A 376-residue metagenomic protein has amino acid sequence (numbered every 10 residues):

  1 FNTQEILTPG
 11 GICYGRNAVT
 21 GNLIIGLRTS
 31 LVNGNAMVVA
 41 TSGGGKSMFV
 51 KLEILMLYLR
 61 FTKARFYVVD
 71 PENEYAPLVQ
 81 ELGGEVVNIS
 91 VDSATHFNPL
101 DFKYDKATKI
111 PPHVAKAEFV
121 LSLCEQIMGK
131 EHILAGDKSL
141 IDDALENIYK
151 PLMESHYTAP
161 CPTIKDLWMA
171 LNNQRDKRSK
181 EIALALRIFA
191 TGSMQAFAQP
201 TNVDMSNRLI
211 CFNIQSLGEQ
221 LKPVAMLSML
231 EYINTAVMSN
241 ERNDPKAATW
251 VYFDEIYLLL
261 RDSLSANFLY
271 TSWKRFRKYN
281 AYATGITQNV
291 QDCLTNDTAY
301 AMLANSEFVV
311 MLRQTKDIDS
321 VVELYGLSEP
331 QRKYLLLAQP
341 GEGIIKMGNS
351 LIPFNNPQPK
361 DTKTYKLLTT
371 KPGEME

Functional and structural regions predicted by a protein language model:
F1-I24, T29, N73-E85, I89-A281 (+4 more regions): P-loop NTPase motor domains
N33: Short coil/loop residues immediately preceding or within conserved phosphate-binding loops of NTP-utilizing enzyme
V38: Hydrophobic anchor at the beta1->P-loop junction of P-loop NTPases
T41-S42, C293-E376: C-terminal regions of RecA-like/P-loop NTPase motor modules
K46: Conserved lysine of the Walker
F49: Hydrophobic positions on the alpha1 helix immediately C-terminal to the Walker A/P-loop
M56-Y67, A236: Post-Walker A helix-loop "phosphate-sensing" segment adjacent to the P-loop in P-loop NTPases
E72, I286-V290, R313-T315: A short beta-strand-to-loop transition that corresponds to the Sensor-1 phosphate-sensing loop of AAA+ P-loop ATPases
